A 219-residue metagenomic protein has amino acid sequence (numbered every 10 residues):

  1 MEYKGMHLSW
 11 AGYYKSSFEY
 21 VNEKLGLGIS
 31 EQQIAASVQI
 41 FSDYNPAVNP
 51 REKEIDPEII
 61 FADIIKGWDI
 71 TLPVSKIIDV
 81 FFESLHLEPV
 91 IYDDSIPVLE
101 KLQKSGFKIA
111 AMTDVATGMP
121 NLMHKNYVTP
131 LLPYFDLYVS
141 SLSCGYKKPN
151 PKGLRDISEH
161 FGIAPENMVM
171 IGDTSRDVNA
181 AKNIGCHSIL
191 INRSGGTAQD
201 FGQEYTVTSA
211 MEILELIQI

Functional and structural regions predicted by a protein language model:
M1, S9, Y14, E88-P89 (+9 more regions): A generic "structured core" feature
M1-S37: Active-site neighborhood of HAD-like aspartate-dependent phosphohydrolases
E23-K24, G28-V80: A metal-dependent, Asp-based hydrolase signature
L27, I70, L131, G162-I163: Helix N-cap/coil-helix junction residues
V74-I91, S95-Y127, S141: Substrate-recognition element of Asp-dependent hydrolases with the DxDx(T/V) motif
Y127-L142, Q199-I219: Structural recognition of alpha->loop->beta junctions
K147-R176: Conserved Lys-Pro-Asp/Glu-containing loop-to-beta segment of HAD-superfamily phosphomonoesterases, centered on
V169-T206: Acidic, Mg2+-coordinating phosphoryl-transfer loop and its flanking beta/alpha structural elements, shared across
